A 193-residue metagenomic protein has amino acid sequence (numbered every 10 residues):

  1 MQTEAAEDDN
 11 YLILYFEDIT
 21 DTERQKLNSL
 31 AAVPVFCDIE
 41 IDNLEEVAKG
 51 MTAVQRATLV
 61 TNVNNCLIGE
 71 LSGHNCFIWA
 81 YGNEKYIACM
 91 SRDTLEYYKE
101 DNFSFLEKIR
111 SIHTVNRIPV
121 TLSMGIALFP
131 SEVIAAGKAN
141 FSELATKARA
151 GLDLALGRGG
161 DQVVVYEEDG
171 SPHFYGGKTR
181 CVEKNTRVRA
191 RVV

Functional and structural regions predicted by a protein language model:
M1-T3, Y86: A short beta-strand signature within small-molecule sensing/ligand-binding domains used in signal transduction
A6-A53, G157, D169, F174-R180: Sensory coupling linkers of modular signal transduction proteins
L27-V35, D42-I68, W79-A80, L95-E100 (+2 more regions): Conserved long alpha-helical elements within nucleotide-processing catalytic cores of c-di-GMP signaling and class III
I41, A88-T94, L128-P130: Short beta-strand-to-loop capping motifs
M51, T146, G160-D161, E167-V193: Charged, helix-rich terminal subdomains or tails
N65-T94, T114-R117: Conserved helix-loop-beta segment at the catalytic/binding core of cyclic-nucleotide signaling proteins
A80-I87, T114-A150, G160-G170: A short glycine-enriched loop-to-beta-strand structural element that forms part of the catalytic core of nucleotide
E100-I109: Short amphipathic alpha-helices in soluble, non-transmembrane regions that often serve as interface/regulatory elements
